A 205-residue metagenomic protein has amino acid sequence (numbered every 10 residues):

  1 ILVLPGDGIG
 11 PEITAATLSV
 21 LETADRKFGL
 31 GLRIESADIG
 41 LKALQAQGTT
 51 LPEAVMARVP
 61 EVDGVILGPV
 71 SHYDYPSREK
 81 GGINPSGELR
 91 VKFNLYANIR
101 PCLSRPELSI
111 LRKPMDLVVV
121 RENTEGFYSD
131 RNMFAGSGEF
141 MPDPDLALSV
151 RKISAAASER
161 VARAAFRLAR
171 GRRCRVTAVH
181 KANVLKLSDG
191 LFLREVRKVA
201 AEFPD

Functional and structural regions predicted by a protein language model:
L2-D25, E139-D205: Glycine-rich phosphate/diphosphate-binding loop of Rossmann-like nucleotide-binding domains
G6-G10, G40, G68, G126 (+1 more regions): Glycine-centered flexibility sites
G6-G8, I39, V70, S104 (+1 more regions): Short, ordered loop/turn segments at secondary-structure junctions
K27-E53: N-terminal beta-loop-helix "entrance" segment that forms/cooperates in small-molecule cofactor or anionic ligand
L30, M115, F203-D205: A short helix-to-beta-strand connector/capping loop
G31, V65, R175: Residue-level detector of anion-binding/catalytic polar loops
R33-A37, R100, T177: General small-molecule cofactor/ligand-binding pocket signal
L44-F140, L146-L148: N-terminal glycine-rich phosphate/adenylate-binding segment common to multiple enzyme folds
